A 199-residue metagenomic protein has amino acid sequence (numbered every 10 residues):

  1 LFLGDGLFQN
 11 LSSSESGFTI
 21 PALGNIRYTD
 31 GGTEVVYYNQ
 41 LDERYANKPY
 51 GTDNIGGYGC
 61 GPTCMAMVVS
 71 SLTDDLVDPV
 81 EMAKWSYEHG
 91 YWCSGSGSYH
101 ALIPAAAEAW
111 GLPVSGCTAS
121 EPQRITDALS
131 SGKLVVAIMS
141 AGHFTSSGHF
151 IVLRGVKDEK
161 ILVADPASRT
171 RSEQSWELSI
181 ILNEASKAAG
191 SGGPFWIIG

Functional and structural regions predicted by a protein language model:
L1-W92: Active-site-adjacent structural segments surrounding the nucleophilic cysteine of cysteine proteases and isopeptidases
G6, N10-L11, E15, L23-T29 (+2 more regions): Noncatalytic regulatory segments and standalone regulatory/sensor domains
G32-T33, G132, G193: Sequence-level motif detector for i,i+2 pairs with an aromatic at +2
G61-V69, P79-A83, H100-A107, P122 (+4 more regions): Extracytoplasmic/secreted envelope proteins and their assembly/folding machinery, especially bacterial periplasmic
D74, A109, V156-D158: Short, well-ordered coil/turn elements that cap or connect secondary structure elements
V77, K84-S120, S130: Mid-length scaffold segments of soluble, non-membrane domains
S94-A101, F144-H149, R171-E173: Extracytoplasmic/secreted cell-surface and envelope-processing proteins
P113-S168, L182-N183, W196-I198: Active-site-adjacent substructure of cysteine-protease-like catalytic cores
